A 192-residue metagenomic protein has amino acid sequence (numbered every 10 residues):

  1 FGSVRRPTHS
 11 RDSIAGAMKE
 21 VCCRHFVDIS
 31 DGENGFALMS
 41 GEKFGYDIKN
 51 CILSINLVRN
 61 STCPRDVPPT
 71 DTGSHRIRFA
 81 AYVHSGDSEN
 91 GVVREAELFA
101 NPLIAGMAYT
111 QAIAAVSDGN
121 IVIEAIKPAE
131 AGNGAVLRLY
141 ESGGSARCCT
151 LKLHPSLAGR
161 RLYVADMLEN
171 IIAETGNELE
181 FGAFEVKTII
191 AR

Functional and structural regions predicted by a protein language model:
F1-R192: C-terminal (or distal) subdomains of carbohydrate-active enzymes
